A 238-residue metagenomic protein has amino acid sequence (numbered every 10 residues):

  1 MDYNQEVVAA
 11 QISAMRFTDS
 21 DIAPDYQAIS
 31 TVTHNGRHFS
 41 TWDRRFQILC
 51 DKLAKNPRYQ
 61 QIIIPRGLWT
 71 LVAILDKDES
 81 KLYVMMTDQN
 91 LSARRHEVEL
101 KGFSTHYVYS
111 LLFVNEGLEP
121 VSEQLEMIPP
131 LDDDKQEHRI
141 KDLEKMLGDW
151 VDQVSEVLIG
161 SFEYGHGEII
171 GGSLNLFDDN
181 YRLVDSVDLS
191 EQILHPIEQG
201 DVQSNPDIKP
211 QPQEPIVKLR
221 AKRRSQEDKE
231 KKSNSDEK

Functional and structural regions predicted by a protein language model:
M1-S40: Interdomain/boundary linker segments immediately adjacent to catalytic/signaling cores
I29-I64: Short N-terminal edge-element motif at the start of the domain
L53-Y83: A short acidic/basic microdomain associated with nuclease active sites
A73-D76, F113, L174: Short beta-strand element of the conserved SAM-dependent methyltransferase core
K77-D78, D88-Q89, N175: Secondary-structure transition/turn motif
M85-T87, S92-L100: Basic, glycine-/proline-tolerant helical and adjacent loop/strand elements that line or dock onto nucleic-acid
H96-S161: Catalytic cores of nucleic-acid endonucleases
K141-K238: Glycine-rich, aromatic-bearing surface loops/beta-hairpins
